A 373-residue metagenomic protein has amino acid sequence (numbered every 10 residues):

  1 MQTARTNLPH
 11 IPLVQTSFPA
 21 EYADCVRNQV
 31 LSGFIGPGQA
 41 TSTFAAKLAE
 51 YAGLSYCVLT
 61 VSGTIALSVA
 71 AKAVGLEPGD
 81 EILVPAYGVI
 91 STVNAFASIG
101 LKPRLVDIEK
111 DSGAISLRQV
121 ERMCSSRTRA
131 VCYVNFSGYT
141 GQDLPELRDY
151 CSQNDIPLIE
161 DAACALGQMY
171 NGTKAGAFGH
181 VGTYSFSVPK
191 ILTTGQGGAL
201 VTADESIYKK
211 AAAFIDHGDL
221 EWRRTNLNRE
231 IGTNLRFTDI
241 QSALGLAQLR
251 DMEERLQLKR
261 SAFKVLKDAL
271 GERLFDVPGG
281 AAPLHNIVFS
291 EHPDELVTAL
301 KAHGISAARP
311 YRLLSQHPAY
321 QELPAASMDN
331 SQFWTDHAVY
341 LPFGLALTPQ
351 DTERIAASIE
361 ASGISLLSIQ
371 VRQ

Functional and structural regions predicted by a protein language model:
M1-A73, E77, Y133, L147 (+3 more regions): Conserved PLP-binding active-site segment in aminotransferase class I/II-type PLP enzymes
T41-A46, L54-S55, R118, A130-V134 (+3 more regions): PLP-dependent aminotransferase class I/II
S68-S125, A130-C132: Conserved PLP-anchoring active-site segment centered on the Schiff-base-forming lysine
V89, K110, G138, A163-C164 (+2 more regions): Short, glycine/acidic-enriched loop or turn micro-motifs at the edges of active sites
I99, Q153-N154, H303: Helix C-cap/helix->beta junction micro-motif
D111-T194, A199-V201, S206, Y340: Active-site phosphate-binding strand-loop segment of PLP-dependent enzymes
